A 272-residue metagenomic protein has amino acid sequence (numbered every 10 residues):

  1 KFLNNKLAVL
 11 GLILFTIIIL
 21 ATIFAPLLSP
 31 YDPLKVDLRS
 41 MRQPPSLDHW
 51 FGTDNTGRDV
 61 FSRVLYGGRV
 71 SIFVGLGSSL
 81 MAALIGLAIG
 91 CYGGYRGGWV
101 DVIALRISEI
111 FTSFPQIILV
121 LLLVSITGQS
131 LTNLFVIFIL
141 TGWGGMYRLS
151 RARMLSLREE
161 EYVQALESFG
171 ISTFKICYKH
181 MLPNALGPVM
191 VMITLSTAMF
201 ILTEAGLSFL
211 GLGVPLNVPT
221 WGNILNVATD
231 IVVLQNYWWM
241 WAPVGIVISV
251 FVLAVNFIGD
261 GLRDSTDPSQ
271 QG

Functional and structural regions predicted by a protein language model:
K1-L87, C91, G98-W99, G170 (+4 more regions): Gly/Trp-centered helix-boundary motif
I13-D32, G67, S108-S130, I139 (+1 more regions): Membrane-water interface segments at the C-terminal ends of transmembrane alpha-helices in multi-pass inner-membrane
I13-L14, V70-G86, S113-V124, P183 (+2 more regions): Hydrophobic alpha-helical transmembrane segments in multi-pass membrane proteins
I18, C91, V120-S125, L134 (+5 more regions): Transmembrane alpha-helix boundary and packing residues in multipass membrane permease domains and related
A25-P33, G94-G98, V124-Q129, T141 (+3 more regions): Short helix-capping/hinge motifs at transmembrane helix termini and TM-loop junctions
W50, M81-G86, G94-L157, P188-M190: Generic hydrophobic transmembrane alpha-helix motif, especially the helices
R58-F73, G77, G97-L105, R158-E159 (+1 more regions): Amphipathic cytosolic juxtamembrane alpha-helices at the membrane-cytosol interface of multi-pass membrane transporters
S113-L121, G206-Y237: Short juxtamembrane loops and helix-capping segments at transmembrane helix boundaries of multi-pass membrane proteins
